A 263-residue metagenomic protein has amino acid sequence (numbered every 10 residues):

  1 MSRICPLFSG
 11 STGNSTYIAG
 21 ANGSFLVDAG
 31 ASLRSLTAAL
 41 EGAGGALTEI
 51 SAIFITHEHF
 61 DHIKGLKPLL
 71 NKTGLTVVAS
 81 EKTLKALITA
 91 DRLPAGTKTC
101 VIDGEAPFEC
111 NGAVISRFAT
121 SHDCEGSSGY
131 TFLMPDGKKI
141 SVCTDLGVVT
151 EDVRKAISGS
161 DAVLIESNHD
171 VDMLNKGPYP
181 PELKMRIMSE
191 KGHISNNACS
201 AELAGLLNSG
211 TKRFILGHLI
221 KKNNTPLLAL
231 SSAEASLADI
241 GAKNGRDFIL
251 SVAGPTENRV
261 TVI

Functional and structural regions predicted by a protein language model:
M1-A43, S128-D145, A162: Conserved beta-strand hairpin/beta-sheet module of binuclear metal-dependent hydrolase folds, prominently
T12, H59-I63, L84-A86, C124-E125 (+3 more regions): Active-site environment of divalent metal-dependent phosphoester hydrolases
V27-G30, I50-E58, V78-E81, S141-T144 (+3 more regions): Active-site neighborhood of phospho(di)ester-bond hydrolases with catalytic His/Asp-centered motifs
L33-A79: Active-site metal-binding motif and surrounding structural segment of the metallo-beta-lactamase
K64-T73, I88-D91, N224-S231: Metal-dependent catalytic neighborhoods of phosphoester/phosphodiester hydrolases
E81-G129, L133-G137: Metallo-beta-lactamase
A106, G112-I115, T120-H122, F132-K138 (+2 more regions): Conserved catalytic scaffold of divalent metal-dependent phosphoesterases
E151-V252: Cap/insert and terminal regions of metallo-dependent hydrolase folds
